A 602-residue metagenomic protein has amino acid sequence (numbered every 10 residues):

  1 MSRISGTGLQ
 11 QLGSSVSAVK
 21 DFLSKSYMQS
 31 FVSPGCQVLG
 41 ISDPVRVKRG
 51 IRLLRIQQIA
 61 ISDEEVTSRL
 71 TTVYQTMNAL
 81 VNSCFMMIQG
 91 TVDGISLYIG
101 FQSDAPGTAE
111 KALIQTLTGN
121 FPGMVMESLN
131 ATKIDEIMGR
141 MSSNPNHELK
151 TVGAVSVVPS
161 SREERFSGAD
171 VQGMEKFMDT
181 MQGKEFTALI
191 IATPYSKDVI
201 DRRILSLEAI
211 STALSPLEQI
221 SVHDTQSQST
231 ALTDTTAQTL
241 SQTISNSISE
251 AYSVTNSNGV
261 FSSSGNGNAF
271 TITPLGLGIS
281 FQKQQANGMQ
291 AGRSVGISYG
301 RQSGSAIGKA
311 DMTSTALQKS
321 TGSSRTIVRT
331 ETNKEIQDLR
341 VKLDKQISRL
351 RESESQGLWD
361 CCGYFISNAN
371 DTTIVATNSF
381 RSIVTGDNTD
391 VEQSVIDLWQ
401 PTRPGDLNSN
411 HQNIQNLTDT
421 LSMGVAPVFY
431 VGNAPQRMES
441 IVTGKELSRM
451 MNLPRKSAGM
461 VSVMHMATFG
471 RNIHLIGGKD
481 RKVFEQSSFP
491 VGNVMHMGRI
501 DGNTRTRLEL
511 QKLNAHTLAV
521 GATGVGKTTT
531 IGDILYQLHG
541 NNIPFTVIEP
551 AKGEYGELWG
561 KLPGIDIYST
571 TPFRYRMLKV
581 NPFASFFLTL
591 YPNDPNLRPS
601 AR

Functional and structural regions predicted by a protein language model:
M1-K445, R449-K456: Extended, folded cores of ATP/NTP-driven motor/assembly subunits in large transport and secretion machines
P44-V47, G498-G502, E509-L510: Short glycine/proline-enriched loop/turn "hinge" motifs that connect secondary-structure elements and lie
Q58, A192, N493, R499 (+2 more regions): Pocket-edge structural micro-motifs
M138-N144, R507, K512-R602: Switch/coupling segment of Walker-type NTPase motor domains
I191-T193, I366-N368, G492, Q511 (+2 more regions): Generic beta-strand/beta-sheet core signal
Q346-L350, D501-T506: Active-site-adjacent structural elements in folded domains
V463-S488: Edge strands and adjacent loops of beta-rich recognition modules
V483-R505: N-terminal pre-Walker A segment at the start of P-loop NTPase domains
